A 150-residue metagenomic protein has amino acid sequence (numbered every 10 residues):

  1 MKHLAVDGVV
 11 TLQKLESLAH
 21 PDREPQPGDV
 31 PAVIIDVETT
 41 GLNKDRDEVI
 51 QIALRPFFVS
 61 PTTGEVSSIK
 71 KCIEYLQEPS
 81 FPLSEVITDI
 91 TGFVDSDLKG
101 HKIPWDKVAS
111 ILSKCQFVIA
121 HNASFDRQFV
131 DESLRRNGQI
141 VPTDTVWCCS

Functional and structural regions predicted by a protein language model:
H3-T145: Conserved non-catalytic scaffold segment of RNase H-like nuclease domains
W147-S150: Catalytic subdomain that performs nucleotidyl-dependent activation
